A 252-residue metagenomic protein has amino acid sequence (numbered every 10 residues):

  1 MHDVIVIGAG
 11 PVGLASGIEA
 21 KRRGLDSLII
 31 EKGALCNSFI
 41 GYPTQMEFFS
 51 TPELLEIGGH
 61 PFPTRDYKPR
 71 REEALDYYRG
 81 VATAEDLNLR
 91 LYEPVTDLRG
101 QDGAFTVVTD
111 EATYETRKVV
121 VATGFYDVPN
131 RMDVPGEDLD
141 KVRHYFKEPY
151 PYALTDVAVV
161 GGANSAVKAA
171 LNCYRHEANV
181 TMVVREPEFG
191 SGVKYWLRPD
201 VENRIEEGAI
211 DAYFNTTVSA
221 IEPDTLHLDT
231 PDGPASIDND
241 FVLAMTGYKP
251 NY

Functional and structural regions predicted by a protein language model:
M1, V6-K32, Y145-G190, Y252: Rossmann-like dinucleotide/flavin-binding elements
M1-I7, R22, N37, G41 (+4 more regions): FAD-binding core/adjacent interface of flavoenzyme oxidoreductases
A15-S27, E31-L55: N-terminal FAD cofactor-binding segment of flavoenzymes
A20, Y42-M46, A104, D133-E137 (+3 more regions): Short, glycine/charged-enriched secondary-structure capping and boundary segments
I40-L75, A209: Glycine-rich active-site loop/strand segments that organize a redox cofactor
G58, P63-T64, V81-E85, L91-Y92: Dinucleotide-binding Rossmann-like beta1-alpha1 core, especially the glycine-rich loop that anchors the ADP
R90-E93, D97-R99, A104-V107, Y114 (+1 more regions): A Rossmann-like FAD-binding core segment of flavoenzymes
